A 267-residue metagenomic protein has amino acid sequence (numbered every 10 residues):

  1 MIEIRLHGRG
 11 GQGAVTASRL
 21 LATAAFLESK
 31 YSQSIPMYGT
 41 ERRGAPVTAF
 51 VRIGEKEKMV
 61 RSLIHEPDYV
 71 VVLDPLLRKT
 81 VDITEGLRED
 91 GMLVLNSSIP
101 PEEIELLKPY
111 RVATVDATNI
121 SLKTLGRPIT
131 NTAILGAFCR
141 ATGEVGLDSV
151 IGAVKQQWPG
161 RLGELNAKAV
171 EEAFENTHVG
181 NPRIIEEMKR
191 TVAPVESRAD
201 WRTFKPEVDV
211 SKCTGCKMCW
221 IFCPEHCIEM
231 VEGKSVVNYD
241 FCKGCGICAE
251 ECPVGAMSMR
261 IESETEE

Functional and structural regions predicted by a protein language model:
M1-D200, S211-T214, T265-E267: Active-site cofactor/cluster-binding pocket
P194, D200-P206, E232-K234: Short Cys/His-rich Zn2+-coordinating modules
V208, M218-V236, I247-E264: Iron-sulfur cluster-binding cysteine motifs and their immediate structural context in ferredoxin-like electron-transfer
